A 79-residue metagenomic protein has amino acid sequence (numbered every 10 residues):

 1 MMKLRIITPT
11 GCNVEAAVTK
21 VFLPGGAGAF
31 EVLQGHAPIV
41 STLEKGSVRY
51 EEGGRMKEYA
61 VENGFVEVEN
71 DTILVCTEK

Functional and structural regions predicted by a protein language model:
K3-K79: Compact, glycine-rich, soluble single-domain proteins
